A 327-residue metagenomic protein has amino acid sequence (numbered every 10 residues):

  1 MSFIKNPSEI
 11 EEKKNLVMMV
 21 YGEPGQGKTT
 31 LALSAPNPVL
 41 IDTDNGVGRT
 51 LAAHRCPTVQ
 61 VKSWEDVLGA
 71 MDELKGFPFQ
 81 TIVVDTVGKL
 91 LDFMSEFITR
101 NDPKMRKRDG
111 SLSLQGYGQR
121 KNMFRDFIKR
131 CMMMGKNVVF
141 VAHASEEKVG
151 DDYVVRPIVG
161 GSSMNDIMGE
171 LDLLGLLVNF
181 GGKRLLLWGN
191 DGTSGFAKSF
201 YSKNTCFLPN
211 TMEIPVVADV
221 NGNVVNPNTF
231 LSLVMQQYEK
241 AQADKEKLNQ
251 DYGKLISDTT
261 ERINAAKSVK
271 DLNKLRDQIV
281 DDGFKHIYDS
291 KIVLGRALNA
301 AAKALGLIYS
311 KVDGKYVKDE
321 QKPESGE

Functional and structural regions predicted by a protein language model:
S2, S8-V84, G88-F93, E246-K247: Conserved P-loop
P7, Q26, A35, V220-E327: Interfaces that engage single-stranded nucleic acids at replication/repair/recombination sites
I10, T30-A32, E73, R130-C131 (+2 more regions): A general structural signal for short secondary-structure junctions and capping/turn motifs
E23, K136-P209: Phosphate-binding/switch region of NTP-binding enzymes
P36, P78, G135-K136, D172: Residue-level detector of structured alpha->beta connecting loops
G69-D72, D126-K129, D277: Surface-exposed alpha-helical segments enriched in charged/polar residues
K89-N165: P-loop NTPase motor core
V178-D251: Eukaryote-biased recognition of electropositive, low-complexity segments and basic polyanion/acidic-motif-binding
